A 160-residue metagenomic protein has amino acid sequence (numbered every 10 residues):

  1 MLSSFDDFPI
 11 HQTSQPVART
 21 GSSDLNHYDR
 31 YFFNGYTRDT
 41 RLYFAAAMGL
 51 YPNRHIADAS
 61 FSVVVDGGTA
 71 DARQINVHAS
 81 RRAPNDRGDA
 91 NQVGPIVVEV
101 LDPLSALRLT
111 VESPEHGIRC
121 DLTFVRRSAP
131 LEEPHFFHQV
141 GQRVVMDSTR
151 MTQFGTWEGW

Functional and structural regions predicted by a protein language model:
M1-W160: Targeting-peptide/extracellular-domain and disordered-appendage signature
